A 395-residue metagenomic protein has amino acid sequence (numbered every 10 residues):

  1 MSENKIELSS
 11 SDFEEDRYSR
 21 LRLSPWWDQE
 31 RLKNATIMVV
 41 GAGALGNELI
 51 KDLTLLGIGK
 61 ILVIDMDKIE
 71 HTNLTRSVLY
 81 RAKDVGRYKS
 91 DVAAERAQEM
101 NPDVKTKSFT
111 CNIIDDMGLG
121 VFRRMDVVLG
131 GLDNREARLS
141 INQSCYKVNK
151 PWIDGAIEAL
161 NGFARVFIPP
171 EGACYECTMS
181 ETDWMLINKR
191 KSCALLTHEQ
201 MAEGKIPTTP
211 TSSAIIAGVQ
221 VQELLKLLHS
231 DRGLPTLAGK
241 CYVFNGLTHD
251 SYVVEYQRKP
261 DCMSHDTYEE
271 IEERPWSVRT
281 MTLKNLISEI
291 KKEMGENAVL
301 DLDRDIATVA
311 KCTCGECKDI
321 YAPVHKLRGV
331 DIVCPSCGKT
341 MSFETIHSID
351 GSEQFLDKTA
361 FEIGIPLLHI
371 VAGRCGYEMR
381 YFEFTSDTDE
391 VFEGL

Functional and structural regions predicted by a protein language model:
M1-M38, H71, V324-V330, E344-L395: N-terminal charged helix/coil linker that caps or initiates catalytic domains
N4-I6, I58-N101: Glycine-rich phosphate-binding loop and adjoining beta1-alpha1-beta2 segment of Rossmann-like nucleotide-binding folds
W26, G86-L139: A structured beta-alpha segment of the ubiquitous adenosine-cofactor-binding alpha/beta core
L45: Hydrophobic/small residue at the entry helix of a nucleotide-binding pocket
V127, T197-A238: Conserved anion/nucleotide-ligand pocket segment
V127-F167: ADP-ribose/adenylate-binding Rossmann-like module
G172-T211: The feature captures the short pre-catalytic strand/loop hairpin that immediately precedes and shapes the active-site
Y256-E353: Cys/His-rich short segments
